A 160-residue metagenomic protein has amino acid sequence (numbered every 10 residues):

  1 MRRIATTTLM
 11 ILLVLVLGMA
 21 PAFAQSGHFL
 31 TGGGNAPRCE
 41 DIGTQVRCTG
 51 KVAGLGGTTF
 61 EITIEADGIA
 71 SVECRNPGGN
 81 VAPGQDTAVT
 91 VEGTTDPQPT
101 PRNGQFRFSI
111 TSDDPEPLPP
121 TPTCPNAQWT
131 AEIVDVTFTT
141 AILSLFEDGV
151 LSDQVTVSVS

Functional and structural regions predicted by a protein language model:
M1-L9: Bacterial N-terminal signal peptides that target proteins for export
T8-G18: Bacterial N-terminal signal peptides
M19-Q25: Bacterial Sec-dependent signal peptides at the C-terminal "C-region" and cleavage site
Q25-S160: Mature extracytoplasmic or otherwise solvent-exposed domains
